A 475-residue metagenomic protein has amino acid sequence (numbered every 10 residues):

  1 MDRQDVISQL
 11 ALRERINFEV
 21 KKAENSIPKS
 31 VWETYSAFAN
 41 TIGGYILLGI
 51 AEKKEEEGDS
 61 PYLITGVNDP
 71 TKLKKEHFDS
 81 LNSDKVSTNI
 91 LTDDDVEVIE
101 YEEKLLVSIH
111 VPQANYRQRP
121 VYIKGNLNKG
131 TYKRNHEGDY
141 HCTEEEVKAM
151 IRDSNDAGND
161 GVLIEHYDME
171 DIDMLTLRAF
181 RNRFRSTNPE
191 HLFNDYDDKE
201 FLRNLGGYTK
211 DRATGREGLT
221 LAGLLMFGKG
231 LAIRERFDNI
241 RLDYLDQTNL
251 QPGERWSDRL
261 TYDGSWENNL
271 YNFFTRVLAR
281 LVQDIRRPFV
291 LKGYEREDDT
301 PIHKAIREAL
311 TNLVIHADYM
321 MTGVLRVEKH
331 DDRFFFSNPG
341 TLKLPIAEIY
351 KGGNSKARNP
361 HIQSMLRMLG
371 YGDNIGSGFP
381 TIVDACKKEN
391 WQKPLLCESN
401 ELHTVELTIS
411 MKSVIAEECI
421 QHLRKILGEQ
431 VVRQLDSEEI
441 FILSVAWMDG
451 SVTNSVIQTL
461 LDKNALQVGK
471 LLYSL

Functional and structural regions predicted by a protein language model:
M1-I302, T311-L423, Q430, S444-W447 (+3 more regions): Conserved N-terminal catalytic/coupling substructures associated with nucleotide/phosphate chemistry
R307-E308: Conserved polar catalytic motif of the HATPase_c/GHKL fold
V432-I440: Short helix-coil-helix linker/hinge
S474-L475: Alpha-helical DNA-recognition elements
